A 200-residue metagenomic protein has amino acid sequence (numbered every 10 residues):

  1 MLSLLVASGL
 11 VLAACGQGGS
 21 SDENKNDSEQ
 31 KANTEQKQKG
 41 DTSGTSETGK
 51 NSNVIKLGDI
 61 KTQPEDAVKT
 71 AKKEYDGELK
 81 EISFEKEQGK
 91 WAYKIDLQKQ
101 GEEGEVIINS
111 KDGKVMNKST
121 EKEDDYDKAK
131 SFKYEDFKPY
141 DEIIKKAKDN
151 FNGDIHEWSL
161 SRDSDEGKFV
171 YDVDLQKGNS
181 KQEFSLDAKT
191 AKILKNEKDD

Functional and structural regions predicted by a protein language model:
M1-A7: Sec-dependent N-terminal signal peptides
S3, A13-E81: N-terminal, intrinsically disordered, polar/charged segments of Gram-positive cell-envelope systems that serve as
G9-V11: Residues within alpha-helical transmembrane segments of multi-pass membrane proteins, especially transporters, ion
D27-G40, D112-F132, A188-D200: A short, surface-exposed interaction/processing loop segment used at functional sites
G49-E85, K130-S161: Short, non-transmembrane alpha-helical segments in secretory-pathway proteins
E74-I108, H156-L186, E197: Exposed beta-strand-loop-beta-strand "reactive/processing" segments of non-cytosolic proteins
D125-E135, D165-D172: Short secondary-structure transition/capping segments
